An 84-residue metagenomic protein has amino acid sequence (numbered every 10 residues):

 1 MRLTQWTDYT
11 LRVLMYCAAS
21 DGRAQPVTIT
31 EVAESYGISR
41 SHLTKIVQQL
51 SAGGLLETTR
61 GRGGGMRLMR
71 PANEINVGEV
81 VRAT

Functional and structural regions predicted by a protein language model:
M1-L14: Short alpha-helical segments that sit at the start of domains
L14-D21: Short helix-to-turn junction characteristic of helix-turn-helix DNA-binding domains, especially the helix
P26-G37: A short alpha-helical element within helix-turn-helix/winged-helix DNA-binding domains across DNA-binding proteins
E34, S51-A52: Alpha-helical residues within the helix-turn-helix
S41: Key DNA-contact positions within bacterial/archaeal DNA-binding proteins
V47-Q48, V77: Short, hydrophobic-biased segments on the C-terminal half of alpha helices that form "recognition helices"
G53-G63, R67-M69: Beta-hairpin "wing" of winged helix-turn-helix
A72-T84: Conserved segment of winged-helix/HTH DNA-binding domains
